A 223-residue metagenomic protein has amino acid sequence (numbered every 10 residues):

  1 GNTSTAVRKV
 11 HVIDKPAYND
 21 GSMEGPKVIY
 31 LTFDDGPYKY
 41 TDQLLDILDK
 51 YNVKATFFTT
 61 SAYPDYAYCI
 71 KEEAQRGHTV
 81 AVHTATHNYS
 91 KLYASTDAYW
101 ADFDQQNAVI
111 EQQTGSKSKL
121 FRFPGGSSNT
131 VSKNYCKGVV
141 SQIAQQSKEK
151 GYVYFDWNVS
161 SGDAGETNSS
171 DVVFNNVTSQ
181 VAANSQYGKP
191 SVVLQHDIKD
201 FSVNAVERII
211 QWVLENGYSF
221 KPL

Functional and structural regions predicted by a protein language model:
G1-T5: Short, exposed coil/turn segments at beta-strand boundaries within extracellular/luminal domains
R8-S118, F123, R208, W212 (+1 more regions): Active-site beta->alpha N-cap acidic-glycine motif
Y38-K39, P64-A67, T167, D171 (+1 more regions): Loop/helix-junction capping segments adjacent to catalytic residues or to phosphate/diphosphate-binding pockets
N88-T114, N129-G188, N204: Alpha-helical scaffold elements lining the catalytic groove of polysaccharide deacetylases
R122, D156, L194-Q195: Short beta-strand segments
G125-N129, I198-D200: Short, internal active-site loops enriched in acidic
Q180-P222: Catalytic grooves of carbohydrate-active enzymes
